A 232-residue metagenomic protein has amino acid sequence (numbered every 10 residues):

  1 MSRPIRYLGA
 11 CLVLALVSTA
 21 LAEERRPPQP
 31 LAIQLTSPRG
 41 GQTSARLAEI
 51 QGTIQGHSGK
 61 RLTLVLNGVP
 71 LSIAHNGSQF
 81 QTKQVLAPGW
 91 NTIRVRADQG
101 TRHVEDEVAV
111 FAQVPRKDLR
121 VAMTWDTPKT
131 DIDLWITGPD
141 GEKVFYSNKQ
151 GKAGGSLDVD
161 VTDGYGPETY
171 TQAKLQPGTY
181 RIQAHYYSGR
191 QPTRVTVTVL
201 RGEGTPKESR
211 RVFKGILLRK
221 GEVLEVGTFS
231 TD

Functional and structural regions predicted by a protein language model:
A22-S44: Short, compositionally biased P/S/T/A/G/V-rich stretches that sit at domain boundaries
A48-G56: Aromatic/hydrophobic beta-strand junction motif of beta-rich domains
G56-P70: Change to "...patches in solvent-exposed regions of secreted, membrane-anchored, or virion-exposed structural
P70-S78: Short beta-strand segments within Ig-like beta-sandwich modules, predominantly Fibronectin type-III
Q84-W90, Q176: Surface-exposed, short loops/turns at beta-strand junctions within beta-sandwich domains
H103-F111, T196: Edge beta-strands of extracellular beta-sandwich domains
V114-D232: Intrinsic-disorder/low-complexity signal
